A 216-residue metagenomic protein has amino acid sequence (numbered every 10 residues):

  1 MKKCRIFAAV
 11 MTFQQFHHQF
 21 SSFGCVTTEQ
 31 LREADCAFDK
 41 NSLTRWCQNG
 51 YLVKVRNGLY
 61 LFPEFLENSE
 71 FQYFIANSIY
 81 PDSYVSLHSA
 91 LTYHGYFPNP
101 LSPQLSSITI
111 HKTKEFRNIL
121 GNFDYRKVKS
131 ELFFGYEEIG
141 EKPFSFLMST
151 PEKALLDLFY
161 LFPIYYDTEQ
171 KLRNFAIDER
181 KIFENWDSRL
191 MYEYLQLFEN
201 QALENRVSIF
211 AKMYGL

Functional and structural regions predicted by a protein language model:
K2-I6, Y136-L216: Hydrophobic alpha-helical interaction segments
K2-S83, I119, S130: Short beta-edge/loop segments at beta->alpha junctions of small alpha/beta modules that act as binding/recognition
L31, W46, A90-L91, L195 (+1 more regions): Hydrophobic alpha-helix position signal
C36, G95, Y160-I164: Hydrophobic/aromatic-lined pockets within catalytic cores
A37-D39, F97, Q201: Short coil/loop linkers at secondary-structure junctions
S78-I79, L87-G95: Positively charged, aromatic-accented nucleic-acid-binding surfaces
D82-S86, S102, N118-L120, T150: Short connector loops at helix/strand junctions that flank enzyme active sites, especially segments positioning acidic
L91-I139, F144: Exposed, interaction-prone assembly regions rather than primary DNA-binding/catalytic cores
